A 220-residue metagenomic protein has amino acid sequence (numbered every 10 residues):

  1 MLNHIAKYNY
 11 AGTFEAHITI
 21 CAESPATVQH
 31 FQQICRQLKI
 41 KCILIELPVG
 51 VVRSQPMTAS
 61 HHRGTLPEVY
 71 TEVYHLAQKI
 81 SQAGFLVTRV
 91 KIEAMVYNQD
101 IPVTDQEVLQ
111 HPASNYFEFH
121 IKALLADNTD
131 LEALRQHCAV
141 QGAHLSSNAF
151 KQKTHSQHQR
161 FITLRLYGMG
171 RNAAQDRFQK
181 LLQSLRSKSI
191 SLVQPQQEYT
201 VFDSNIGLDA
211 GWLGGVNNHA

Functional and structural regions predicted by a protein language model:
M1-A220: Long, contiguous binding/interaction regions
